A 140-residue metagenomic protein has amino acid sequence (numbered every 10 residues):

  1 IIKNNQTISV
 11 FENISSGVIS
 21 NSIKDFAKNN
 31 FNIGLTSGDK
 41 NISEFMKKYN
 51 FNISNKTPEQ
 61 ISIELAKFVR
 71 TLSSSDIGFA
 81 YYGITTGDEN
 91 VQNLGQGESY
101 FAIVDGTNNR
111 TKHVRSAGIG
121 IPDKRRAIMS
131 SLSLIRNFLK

Functional and structural regions predicted by a protein language model:
I1-K140: Short alpha-helical segments enriched in small residues
